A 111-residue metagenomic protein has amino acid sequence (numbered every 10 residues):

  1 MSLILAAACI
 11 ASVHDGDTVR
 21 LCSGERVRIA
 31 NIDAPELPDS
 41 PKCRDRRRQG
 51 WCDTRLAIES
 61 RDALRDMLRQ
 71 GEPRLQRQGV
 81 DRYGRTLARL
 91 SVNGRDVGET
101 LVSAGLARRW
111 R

Functional and structural regions predicted by a protein language model:
M1-R111: Small beta-barrel nucleic-acid-binding modules, primarily SNase/OB-fold domains and secondarily Tudor-like barrels
